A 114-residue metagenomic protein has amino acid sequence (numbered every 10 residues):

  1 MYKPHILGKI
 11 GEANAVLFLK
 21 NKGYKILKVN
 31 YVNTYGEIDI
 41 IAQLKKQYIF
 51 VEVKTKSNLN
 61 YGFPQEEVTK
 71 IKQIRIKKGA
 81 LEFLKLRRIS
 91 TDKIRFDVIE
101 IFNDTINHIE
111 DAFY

Functional and structural regions predicted by a protein language model:
M1-K28: Acidic-basic catalytic patches of nuclease active cores, encompassing PD-(D/E)XK and other metal-cofactor nuclease
Y2, T55-N103: Catalytic cores of nucleic-acid endonucleases
G23, V29-N30, E37, F63: N-terminal polybasic phosphate/anion-binding patch
N33-Y35, L44-K46, F102: A generic beta-sheet turn/junction motif
G36-I38, I49, I94-F96, D104: Change "...and in nucleic-acid phosphodiester-cleaving endonucleases..." to "...and in nucleic-acid processing enzymes
I38-N60, I76: Conserved catalytic cores of phosphodiester-cleaving nucleases, focusing on short active-site segments
I101-Y114: Short, low-complexity, polybasic intrinsically disordered segments
